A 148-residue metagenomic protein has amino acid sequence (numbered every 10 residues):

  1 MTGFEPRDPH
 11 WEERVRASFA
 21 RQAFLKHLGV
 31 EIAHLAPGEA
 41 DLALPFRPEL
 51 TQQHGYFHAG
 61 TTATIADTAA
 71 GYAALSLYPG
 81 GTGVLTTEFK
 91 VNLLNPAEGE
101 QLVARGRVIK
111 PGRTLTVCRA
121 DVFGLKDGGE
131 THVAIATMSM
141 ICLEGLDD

Functional and structural regions predicted by a protein language model:
M1-A43: Non-catalytic linker/capping segments at the edges of enzyme domains
G3-H10, P96-D148: HotDog/MaoC-like acyl-thioester-processing domains
W11, P45-A69: Hot-dog-fold acyl-thioester-processing enzymes
K26-L28, G38-A40, G83-F89, E100 (+2 more regions): A generic structural signal for short beta-strands and their flanking turns/coil linkers
E31, Q53, N92-L93: Short, conserved secondary-structure segments in the cores of folded domains
L42-L44, T62, A66, A70 (+3 more regions): Hydrophobic packing within well-folded, soluble alpha/beta domains
L44-F46, L93, C142: Hydrophobic residues in beta-strands and at strand termini
Y72-V103, V108: Hydrophobic beta-strand-centered segment that forms part of the acyl-chain substrate-binding groove
